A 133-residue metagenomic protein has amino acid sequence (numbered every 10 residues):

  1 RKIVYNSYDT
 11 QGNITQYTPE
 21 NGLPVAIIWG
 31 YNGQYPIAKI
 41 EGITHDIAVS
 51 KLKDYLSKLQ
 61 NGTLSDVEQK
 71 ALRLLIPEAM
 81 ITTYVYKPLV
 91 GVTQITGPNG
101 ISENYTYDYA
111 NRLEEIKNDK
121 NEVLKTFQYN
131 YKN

Functional and structural regions predicted by a protein language model:
R1-P19, L23-G97, S102-N133: Beta-strand elements of repeat-based all-beta scaffolds
